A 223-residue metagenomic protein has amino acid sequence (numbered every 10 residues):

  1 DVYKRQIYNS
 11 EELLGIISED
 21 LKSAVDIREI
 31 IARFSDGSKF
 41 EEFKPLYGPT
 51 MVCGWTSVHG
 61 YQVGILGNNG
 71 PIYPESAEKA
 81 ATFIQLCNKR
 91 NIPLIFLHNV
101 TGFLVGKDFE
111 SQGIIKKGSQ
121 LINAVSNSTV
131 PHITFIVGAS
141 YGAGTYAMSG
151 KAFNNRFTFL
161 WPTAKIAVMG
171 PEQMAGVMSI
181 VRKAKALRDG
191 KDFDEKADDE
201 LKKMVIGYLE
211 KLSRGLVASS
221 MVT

Functional and structural regions predicted by a protein language model:
D1-T223: Ligand-binding clefts of soluble mixed alpha/beta catalytic domains
